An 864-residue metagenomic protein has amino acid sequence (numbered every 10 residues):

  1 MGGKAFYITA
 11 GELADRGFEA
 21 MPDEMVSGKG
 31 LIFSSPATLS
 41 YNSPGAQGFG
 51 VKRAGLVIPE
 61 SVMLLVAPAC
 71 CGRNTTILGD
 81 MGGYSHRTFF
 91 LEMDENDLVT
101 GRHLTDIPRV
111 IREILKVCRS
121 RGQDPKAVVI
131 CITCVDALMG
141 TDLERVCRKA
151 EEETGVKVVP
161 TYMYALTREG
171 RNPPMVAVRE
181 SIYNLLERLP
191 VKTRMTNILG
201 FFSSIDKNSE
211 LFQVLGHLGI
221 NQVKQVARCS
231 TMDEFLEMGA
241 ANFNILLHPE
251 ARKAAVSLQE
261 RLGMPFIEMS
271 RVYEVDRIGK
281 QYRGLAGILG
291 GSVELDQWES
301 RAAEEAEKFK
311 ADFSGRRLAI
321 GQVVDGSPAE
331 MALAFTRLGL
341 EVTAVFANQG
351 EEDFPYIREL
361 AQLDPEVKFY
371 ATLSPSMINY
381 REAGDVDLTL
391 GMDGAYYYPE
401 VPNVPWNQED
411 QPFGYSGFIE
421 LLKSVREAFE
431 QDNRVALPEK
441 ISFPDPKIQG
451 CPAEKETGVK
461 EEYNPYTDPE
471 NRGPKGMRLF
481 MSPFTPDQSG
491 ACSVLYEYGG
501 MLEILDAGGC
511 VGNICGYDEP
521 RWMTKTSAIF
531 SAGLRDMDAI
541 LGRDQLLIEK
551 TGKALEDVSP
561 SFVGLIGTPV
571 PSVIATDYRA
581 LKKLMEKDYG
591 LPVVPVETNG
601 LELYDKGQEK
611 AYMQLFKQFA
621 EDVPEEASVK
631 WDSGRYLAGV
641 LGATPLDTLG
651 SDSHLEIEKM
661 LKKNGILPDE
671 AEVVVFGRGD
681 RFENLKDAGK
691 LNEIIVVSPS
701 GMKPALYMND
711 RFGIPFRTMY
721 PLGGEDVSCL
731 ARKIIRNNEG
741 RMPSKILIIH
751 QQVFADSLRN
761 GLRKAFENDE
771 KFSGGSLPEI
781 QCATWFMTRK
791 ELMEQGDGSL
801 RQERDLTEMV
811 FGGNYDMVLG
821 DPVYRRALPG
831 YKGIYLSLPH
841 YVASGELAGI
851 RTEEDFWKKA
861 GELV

Functional and structural regions predicted by a protein language model:
M1-V864: An N-terminal assembly and electron-transfer interface module characteristic of large anaerobic redox and radical
